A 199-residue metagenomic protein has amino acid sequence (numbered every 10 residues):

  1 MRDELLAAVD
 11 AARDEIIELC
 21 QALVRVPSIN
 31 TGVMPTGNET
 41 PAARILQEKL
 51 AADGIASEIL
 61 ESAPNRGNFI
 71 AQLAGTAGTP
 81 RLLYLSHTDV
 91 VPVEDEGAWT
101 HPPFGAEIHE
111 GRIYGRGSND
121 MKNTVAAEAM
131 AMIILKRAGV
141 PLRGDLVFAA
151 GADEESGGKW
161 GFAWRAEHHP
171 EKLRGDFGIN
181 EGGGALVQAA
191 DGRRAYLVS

Functional and structural regions predicted by a protein language model:
M1-A11, F177-N180, L186-V187: Solvent-exposed, charged interface segments at domain starts and junctions
R2-R116, R137-R143: Acidic/His- and Gly-rich active-site-bordering loop/insert found across diverse amide/peptide-bond hydrolases
N119-S199: Acidic/histidine-rich catalytic neighborhood of metal-dependent amide-processing enzymes
